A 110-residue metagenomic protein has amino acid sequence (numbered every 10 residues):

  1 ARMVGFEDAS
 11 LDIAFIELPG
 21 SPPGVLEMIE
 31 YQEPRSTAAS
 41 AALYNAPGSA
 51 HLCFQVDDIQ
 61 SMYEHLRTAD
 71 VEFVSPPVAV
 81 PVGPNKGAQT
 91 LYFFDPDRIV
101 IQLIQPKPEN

Functional and structural regions predicted by a protein language model:
A1-P23, S61, T68, P84-K86 (+1 more regions): Core segments of cupin and vicinal oxygen chelate
A1-R2, P34-S40, V82: A short, acidic/glycine-rich surface segment
G5, A42-L43: Short consensus segments that form the blades of beta-propeller domains, in both extracellular/periplasmic
L11, P47-H51, A88: Short, solvent-exposed beta-strand edge segments and adjacent coil->beta transition regions
L18, E30, S75: Pocket-edge structural micro-motifs
L26, C53-N110: Vicinal oxygen chelate
E30-E33, P106: Acetyl-CoA-dependent GNAT
A41-A42, S49-F54: Short secondary-structure subsegments characteristic of cysteine-rich extracellular domains
